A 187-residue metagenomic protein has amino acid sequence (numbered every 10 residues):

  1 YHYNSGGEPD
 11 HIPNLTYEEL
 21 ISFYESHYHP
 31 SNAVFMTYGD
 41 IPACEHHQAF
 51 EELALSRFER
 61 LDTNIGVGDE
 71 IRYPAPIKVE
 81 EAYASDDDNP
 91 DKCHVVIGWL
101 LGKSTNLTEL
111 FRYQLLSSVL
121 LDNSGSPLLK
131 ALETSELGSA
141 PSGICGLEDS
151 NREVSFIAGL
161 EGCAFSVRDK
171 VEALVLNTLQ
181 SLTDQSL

Functional and structural regions predicted by a protein language model:
Y1-D69, S85-R112, S118-L187: Charge-rich, well-structured scaffold segments of protease-associated domains
P74-D86: Acidic/His-enriched low-complexity segments
